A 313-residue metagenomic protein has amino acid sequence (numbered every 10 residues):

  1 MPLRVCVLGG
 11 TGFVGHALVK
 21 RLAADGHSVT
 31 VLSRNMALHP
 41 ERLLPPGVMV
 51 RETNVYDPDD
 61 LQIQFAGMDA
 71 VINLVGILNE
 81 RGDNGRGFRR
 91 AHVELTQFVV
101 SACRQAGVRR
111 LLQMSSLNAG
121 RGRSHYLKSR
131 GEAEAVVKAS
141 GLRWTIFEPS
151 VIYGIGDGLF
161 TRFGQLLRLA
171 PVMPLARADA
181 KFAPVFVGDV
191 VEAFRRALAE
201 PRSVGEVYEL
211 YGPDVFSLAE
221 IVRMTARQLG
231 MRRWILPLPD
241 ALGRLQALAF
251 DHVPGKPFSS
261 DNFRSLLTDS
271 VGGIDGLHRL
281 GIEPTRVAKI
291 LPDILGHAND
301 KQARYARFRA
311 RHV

Functional and structural regions predicted by a protein language model:
P2-H27: N-terminal Rossmann NAD(P)H-binding glycine-rich loop of SDR-like oxidoreductase domains
H27-R34: Conserved glycine-rich Rossmann-like NAD(P)H-binding loop of the short-chain dehydrogenase/reductase
L38-F98, A102-Q105, L117-G122: NAD(P)H-binding glycine-rich loop region in Rossmannoid oxidoreductase-like domains and their noncatalytic homologs
R89-V93, L112, R130: Short alpha-helix in the Rossmann-fold core of NAD(P)-dependent oxidoreductases
S115, E134-G158, Q165: Conserved beta-loop-beta element that borders a ligand/cofactor-binding pocket
G158-L159, R177-A199, E206-E209: Substrate-positioning beta->alpha
R196-S259, G272-V313: Mid/C-terminal beta-alpha module of Rossmann-like enzyme folds, strongest in SDR-family dehydrogenases/epimerases
